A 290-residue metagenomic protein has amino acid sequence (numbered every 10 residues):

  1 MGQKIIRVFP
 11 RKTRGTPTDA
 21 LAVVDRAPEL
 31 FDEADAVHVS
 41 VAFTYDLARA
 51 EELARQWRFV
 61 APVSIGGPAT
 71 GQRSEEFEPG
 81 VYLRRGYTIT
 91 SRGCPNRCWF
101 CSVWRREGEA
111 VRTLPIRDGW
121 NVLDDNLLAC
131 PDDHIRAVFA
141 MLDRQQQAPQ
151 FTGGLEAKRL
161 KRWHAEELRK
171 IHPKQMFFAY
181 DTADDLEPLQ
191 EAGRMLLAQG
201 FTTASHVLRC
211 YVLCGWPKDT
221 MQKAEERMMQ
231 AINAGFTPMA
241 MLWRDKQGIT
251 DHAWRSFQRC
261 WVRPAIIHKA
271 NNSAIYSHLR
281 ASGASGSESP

Functional and structural regions predicted by a protein language model:
M1-A61, G71: A short, structured N-terminal alpha-helical element that caps or precedes a catalytic domain
M1-R11, E78-G108, R117-D124, L128: N-terminal pre-triad scaffold of radical SAM enzymes
G2, E33-D35, V60-A61, R84-G86 (+3 more regions): Short, well-ordered alpha-helix to beta-strand connector turns
R7, A36-T44, S102-L196, S205-P217 (+1 more regions): Core AdoMet radical
D19-E29, L160-L168, M221-R227: Short, acidic/polar
W57-G66, A204-H206, F236: A short helix->loop->beta-strand "cap" motif at the edges of active sites that frequently abuts
V60-G80: Ser/Thr/Gly-rich flexible loops in soluble cytosolic domains mediating phosphotransfer, phosphorylation
K170, Q175-F177, D184-P290: A structural motif corresponding to the C-terminal lobe/cap of the Radical SAM core domain
